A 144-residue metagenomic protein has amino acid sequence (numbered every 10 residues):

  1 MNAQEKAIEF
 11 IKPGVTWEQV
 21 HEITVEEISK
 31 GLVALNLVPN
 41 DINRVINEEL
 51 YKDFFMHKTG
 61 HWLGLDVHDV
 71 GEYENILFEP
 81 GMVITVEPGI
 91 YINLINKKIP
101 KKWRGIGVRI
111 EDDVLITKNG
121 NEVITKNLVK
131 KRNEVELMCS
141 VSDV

Functional and structural regions predicted by a protein language model:
M1-V144: Active-site neighborhoods and metal-handling regions in enzymes and metal-associated proteins
